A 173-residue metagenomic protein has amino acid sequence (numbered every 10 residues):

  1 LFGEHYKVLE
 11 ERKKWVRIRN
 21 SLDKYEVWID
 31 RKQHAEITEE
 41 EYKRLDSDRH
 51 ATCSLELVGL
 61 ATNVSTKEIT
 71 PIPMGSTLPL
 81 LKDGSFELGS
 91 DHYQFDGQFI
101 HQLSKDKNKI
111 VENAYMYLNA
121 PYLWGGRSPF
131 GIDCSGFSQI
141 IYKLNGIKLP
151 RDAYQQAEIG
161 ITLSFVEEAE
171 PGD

Functional and structural regions predicted by a protein language model:
F2-K7, R12-K13, R19-L55, A61 (+1 more regions): Boundary regions of SH3-family modules and the immediately adjacent low-complexity/disordered segments in eukaryotic
I29, R44, Q139-I140, Y154 (+1 more regions): Alpha-helix boundary/capping detector
V58-S65, D133, E167-D173: Short secondary-structure transition/capping segments
H101, K105, G125-G136, L163-V166: A short glycine-/small-residue-rich loop at the edge of a beta-strand within enzyme catalytic domains
A114, S128-N145: Active-site nucleophilic cysteine motif
L118-P121, I141, N145-L149: Alpha-helix capping/termination and helix-coil
Y122-G126, R151-A153: Surface-exposed patches in mature extracellular/periplasmic domains of secreted proteins
I147-D173: ...with weaker cross-activation on analogous glycine-rich loops/strands in unrelated enzymes
